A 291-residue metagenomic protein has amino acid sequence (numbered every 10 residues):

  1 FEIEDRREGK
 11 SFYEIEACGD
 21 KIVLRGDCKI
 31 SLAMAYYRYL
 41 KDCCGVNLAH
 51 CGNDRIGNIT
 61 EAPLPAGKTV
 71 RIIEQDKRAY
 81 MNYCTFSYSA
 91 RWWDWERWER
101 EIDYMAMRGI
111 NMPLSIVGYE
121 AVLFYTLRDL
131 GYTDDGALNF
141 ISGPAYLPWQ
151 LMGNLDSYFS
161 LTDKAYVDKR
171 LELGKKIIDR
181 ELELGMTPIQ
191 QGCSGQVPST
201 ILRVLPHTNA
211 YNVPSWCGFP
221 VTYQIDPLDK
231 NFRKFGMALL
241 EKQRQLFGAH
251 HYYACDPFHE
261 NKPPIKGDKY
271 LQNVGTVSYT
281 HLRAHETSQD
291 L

Functional and structural regions predicted by a protein language model:
E4-R6, C18-R25, K29, M34 (+3 more regions): Aromatic-lined carbohydrate-binding surfaces of glycoside hydrolases
M34-L40: Short active-site loop/helix that positions an aromatic residue
C43: Aromatic-residue-lined binding/catalytic grooves and analogous aromatic/hydrophobic interfacial grooves in multimeric
A49, N53-I73: N-terminal carbohydrate-binding accessory modules
L291: Cytosolic catalytic cores of cyclic-nucleotide second-messenger enzymes
